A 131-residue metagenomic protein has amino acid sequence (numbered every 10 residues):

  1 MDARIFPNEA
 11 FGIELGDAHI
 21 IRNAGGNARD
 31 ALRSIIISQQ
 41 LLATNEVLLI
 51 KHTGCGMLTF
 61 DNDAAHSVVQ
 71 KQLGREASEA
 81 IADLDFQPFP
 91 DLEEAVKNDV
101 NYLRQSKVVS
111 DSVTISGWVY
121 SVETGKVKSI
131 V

Functional and structural regions predicted by a protein language model:
M1-A3, T53-M57: Gly/Ser/Thr-rich loops at beta-strand to alpha-helix junctions that form or flank small-molecule/cofactor-binding
M1-R29: Short, conserved "active-site rim" segments that organize catalytic pockets and cofactor/ligand binding
P7, S34-I36: A generic local structural motif
F11-G12, S38-L41: Short, conserved, surface-exposed binding loops centered on an aromatic residue
I21, L49, G125: Divalent metal-coordination and catalytic microenvironments
G26-R33, Q40-L42, E46, M57-V131: Divalent-metal-activated hydrolytic enzyme cores
E46-H52: Acidic beta-strand-to-loop metal/phosphate-binding motif
